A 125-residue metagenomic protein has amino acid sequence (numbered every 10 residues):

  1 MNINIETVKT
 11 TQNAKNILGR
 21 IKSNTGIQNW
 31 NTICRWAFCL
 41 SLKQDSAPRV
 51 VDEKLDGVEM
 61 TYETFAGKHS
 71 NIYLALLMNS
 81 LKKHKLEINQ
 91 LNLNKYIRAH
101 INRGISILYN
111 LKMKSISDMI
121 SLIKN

Functional and structural regions predicted by a protein language model:
N4, T11-T32, W36, E59-T64 (+1 more regions): Surface-exposed, Lys/Arg-rich phosphate-binding patches that contact polyanionic backbones
A14-S23, C39-A47, K114-M119: Charged, low-complexity, helix/coiled-coil-prone segments
Q28-D52, Y109, M113: Short, basic amphipathic alpha-helical segments that act as recognition/interaction helices in nucleic-acid-binding
N31-R35, N71, K95, A99: Non-catalytic, well-ordered alpha-helical scaffold segments
K43-H84: Short, positively charged interaction helices/loops
K83-N125: Low-complexity intrinsically disordered segments
